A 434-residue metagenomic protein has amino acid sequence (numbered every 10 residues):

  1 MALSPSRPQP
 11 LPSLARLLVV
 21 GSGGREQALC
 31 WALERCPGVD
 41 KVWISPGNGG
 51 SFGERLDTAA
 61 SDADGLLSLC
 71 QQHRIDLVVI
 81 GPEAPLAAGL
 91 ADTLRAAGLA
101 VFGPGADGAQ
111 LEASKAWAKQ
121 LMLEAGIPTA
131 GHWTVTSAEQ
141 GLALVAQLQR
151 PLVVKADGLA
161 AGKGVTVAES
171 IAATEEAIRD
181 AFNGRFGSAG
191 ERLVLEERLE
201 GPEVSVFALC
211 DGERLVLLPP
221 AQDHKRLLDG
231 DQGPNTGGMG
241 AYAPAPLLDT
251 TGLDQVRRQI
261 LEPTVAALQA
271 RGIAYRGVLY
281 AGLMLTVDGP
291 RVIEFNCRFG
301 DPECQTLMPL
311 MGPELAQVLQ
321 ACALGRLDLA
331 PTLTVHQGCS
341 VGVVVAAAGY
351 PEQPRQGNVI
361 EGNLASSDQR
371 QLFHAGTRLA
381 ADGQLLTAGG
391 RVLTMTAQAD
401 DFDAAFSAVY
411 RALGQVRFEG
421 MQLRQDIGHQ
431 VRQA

Functional and structural regions predicted by a protein language model:
M1-D107: ATP-binding N-terminal substructure of ATP-dependent carboxylate-amine bond-forming enzymes
Q9-P12, R35, Q72, F102 (+13 more regions): Solvent-exposed alpha-helices and their adjacent loops that cap or buttress functional pockets in soluble metabolic
L56-D62, W133-S137, A168: Short acidic-hydrophobic, aromatic-tinged amphipathic segments that line or gate anion-handling sites
P104-G164: A conserved helix-loop-beta module that forms one wall/lid of the active-site cleft in ATP-utilizing catalytic domains
V165-C304: Internal nucleotide-binding/catalytic subdomain
R257-L279, N296-Q369, A380: Active-site "cap" helix and flanking loop/linker of ATP-utilizing ligase/carboxylase catalytic domains
T377-D382, L386-A434: Generic C-terminus detector
